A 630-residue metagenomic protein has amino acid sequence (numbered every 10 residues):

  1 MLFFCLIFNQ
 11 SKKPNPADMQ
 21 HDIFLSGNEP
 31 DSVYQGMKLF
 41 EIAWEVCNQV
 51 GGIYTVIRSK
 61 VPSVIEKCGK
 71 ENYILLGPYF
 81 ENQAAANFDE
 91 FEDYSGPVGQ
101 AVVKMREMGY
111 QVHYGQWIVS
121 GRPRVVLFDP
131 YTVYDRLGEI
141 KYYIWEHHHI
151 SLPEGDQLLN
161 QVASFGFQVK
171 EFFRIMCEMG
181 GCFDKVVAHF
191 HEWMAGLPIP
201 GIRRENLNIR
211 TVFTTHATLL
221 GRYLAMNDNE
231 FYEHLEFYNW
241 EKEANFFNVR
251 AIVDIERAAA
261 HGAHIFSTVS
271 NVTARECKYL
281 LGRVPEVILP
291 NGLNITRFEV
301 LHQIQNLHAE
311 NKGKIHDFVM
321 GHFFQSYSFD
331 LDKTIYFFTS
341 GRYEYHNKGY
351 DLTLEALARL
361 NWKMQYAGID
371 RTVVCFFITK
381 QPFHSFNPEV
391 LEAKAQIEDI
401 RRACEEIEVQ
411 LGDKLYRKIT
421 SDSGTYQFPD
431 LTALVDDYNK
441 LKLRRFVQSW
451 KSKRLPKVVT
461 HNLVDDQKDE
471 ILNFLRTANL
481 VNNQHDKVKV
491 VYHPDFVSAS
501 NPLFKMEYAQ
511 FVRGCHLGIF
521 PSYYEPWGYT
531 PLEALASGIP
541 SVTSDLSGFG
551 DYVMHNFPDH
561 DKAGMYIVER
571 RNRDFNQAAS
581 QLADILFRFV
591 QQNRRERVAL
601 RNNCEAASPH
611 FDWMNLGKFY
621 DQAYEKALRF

Functional and structural regions predicted by a protein language model:
F8-F630: Catalytic cores of nucleotide-sugar-dependent glycosyltransferases that transfer UDP/GDP/TDP-activated
